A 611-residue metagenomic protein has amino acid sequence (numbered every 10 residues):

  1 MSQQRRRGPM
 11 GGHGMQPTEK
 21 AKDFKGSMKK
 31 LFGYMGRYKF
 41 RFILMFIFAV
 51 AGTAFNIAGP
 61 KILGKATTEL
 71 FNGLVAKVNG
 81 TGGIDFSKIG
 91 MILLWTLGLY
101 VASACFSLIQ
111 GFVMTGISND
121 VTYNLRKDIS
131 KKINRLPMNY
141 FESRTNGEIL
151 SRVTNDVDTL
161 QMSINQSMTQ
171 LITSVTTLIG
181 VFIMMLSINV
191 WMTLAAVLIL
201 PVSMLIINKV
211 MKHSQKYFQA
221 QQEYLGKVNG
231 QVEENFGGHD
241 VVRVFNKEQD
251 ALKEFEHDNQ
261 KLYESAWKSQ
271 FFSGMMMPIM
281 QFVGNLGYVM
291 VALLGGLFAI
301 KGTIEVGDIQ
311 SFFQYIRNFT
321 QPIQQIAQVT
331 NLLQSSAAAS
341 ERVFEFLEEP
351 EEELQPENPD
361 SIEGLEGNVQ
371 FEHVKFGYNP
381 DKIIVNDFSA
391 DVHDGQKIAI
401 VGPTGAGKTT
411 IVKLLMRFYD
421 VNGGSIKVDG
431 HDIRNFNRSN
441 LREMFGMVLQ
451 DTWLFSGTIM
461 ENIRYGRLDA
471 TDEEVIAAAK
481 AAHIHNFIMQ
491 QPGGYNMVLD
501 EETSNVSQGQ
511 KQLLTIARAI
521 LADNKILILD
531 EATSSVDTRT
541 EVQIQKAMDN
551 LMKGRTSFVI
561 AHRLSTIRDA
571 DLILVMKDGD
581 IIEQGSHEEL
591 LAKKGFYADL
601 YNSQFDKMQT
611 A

Functional and structural regions predicted by a protein language model:
S2, F42-F106, S187-W191, G302-V306: Transmembrane helix-loop-helix hairpins at lipid-water interfaces of multipass membrane proteins, especially the type-1
Q16-F24, I47-F48, F55-F71, V75 (+12 more regions): Juxtamembrane helix-loop junctions of ABC transporter transmembrane domains
F24-K39, I149: A short amphipathic helical element positioned immediately N-terminal to and/or at the very start of a transmembrane
K29-F32, F40-K65, I92, T96 (+6 more regions): Alpha-helical segments in transporter systems
R37, M138-N139, V157-I164, M168 (+5 more regions): An intracellular "coupling" helix at the cytosolic face of ABC transporter transmembrane type-1 domains
R37, R41-A54, K65, Q166-A220 (+2 more regions): Transmembrane helices of ABC transporter permease
M184-L198, K268-E341, F346-L347: Helix-loop-helix
E348, Q355-P356, I362-A611: ABC-type nucleotide-binding domain
